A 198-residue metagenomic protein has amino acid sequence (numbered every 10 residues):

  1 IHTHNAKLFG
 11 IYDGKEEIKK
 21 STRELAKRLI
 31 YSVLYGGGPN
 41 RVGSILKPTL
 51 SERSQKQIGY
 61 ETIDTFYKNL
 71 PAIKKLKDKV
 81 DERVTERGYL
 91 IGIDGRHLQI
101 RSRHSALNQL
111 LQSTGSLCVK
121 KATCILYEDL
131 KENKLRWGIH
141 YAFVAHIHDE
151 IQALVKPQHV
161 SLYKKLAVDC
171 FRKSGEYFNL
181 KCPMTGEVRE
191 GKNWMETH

Functional and structural regions predicted by a protein language model:
I1-H198: Conserved catalytic core of nucleotide polymerization and phosphodiester-bond processing enzymes
